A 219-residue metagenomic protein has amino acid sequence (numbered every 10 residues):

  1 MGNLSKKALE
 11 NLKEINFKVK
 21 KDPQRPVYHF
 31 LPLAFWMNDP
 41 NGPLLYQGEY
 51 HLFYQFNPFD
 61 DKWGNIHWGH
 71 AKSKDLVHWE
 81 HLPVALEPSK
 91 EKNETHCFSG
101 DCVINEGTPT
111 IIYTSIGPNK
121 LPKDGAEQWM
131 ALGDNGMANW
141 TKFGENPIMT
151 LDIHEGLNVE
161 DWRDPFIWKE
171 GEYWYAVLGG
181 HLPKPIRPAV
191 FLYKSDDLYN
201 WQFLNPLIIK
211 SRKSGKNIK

Functional and structural regions predicted by a protein language model:
M1-D164, W168-I218: Beta-rich carbohydrate-recognition and catalytic domains
